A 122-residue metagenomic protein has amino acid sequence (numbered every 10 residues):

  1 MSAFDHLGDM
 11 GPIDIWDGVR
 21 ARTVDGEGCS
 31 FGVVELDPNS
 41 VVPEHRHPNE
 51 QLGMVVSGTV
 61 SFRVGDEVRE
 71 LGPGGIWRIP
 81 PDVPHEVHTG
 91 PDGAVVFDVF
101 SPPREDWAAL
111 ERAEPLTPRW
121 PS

Functional and structural regions predicted by a protein language model:
M1-G28, G32-V33, A109-S122: A short, N-terminal "cap"/entry segment at the start of jelly-roll beta-barrel domains of the cupin/DSBH fold
D17, G32-R46: Conserved short histidine dyad/triad with adjacent acidic residue
S30, T59-S61, V68, P84 (+1 more regions): Structural motif
H47-N49, G75-I76: Amphipathic, hydrophobic secondary-structure cores in small proteins
N49-E50, M54-V60, G65: Glycine- and acidic-residue-biased ligand/ion/polar-headgroup-sensing regions
E67-P81: Short acidic-glycine-tyrosine-enriched beta hairpin
P81-D106: Ligand-binding loop in jelly-roll beta-barrel domains
